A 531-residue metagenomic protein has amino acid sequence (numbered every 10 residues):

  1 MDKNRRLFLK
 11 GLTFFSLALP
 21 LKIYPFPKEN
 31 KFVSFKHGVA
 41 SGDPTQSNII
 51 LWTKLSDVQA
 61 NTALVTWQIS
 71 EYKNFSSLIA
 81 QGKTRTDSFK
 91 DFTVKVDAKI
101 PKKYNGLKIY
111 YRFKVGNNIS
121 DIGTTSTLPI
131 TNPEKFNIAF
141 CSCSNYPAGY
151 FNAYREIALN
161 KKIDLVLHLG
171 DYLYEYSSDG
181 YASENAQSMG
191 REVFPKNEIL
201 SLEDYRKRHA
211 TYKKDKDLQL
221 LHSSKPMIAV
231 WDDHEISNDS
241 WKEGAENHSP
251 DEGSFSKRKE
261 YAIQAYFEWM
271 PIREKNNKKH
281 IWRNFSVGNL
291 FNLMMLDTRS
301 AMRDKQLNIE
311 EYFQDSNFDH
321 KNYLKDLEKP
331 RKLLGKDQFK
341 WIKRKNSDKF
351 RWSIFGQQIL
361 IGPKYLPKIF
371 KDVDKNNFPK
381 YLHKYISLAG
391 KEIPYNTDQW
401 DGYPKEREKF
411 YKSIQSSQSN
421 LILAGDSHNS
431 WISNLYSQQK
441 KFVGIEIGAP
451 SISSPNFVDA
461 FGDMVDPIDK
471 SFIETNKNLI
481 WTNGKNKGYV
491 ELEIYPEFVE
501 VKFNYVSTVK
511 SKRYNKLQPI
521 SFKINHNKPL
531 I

Functional and structural regions predicted by a protein language model:
M1-K3: N-terminal secretory signal peptides
R5-I531: Metal-dependent phosphoester/phosphodiester hydrolase catalytic core
